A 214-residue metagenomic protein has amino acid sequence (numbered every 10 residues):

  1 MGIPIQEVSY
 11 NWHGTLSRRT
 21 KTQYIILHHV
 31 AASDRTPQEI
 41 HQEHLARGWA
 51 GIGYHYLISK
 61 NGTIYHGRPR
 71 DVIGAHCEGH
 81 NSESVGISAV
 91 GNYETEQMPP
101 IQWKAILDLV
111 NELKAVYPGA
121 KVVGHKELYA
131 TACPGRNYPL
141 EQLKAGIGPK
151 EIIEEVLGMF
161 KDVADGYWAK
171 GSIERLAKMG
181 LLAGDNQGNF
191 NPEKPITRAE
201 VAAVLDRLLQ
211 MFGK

Functional and structural regions predicted by a protein language model:
M1-I25, K60-I64, P69-R70, N81-V85 (+1 more regions): Basic/polar, cationic surfaces and motifs that engage anionic cell-wall and phosphate/carboxylate ligands
S17-K21, G48-A50, L57-I58, H76-E83 (+2 more regions): Extracellular/periplasmic catalytic domains that process cell-envelope and extracellular macromolecules
V30-P37, H80, E96-W103, D165-A169 (+2 more regions): Solvent-exposed, acidic/flexible segments
S33, I40-A50, L109-V116, G146 (+2 more regions): Structured segments of extracytoplasmic/periplasmic soluble domains in secreted or envelope-associated proteins
T36, I40, Q102-L109, P139 (+3 more regions): Stable alpha-helical elements in mature extracytoplasmic
V72-I73, M211: A short acidic/small-residue loop/turn micro-motif
I152-K214: Short, solvent-exposed alpha-helical surface patches in non-cytosolic proteins
